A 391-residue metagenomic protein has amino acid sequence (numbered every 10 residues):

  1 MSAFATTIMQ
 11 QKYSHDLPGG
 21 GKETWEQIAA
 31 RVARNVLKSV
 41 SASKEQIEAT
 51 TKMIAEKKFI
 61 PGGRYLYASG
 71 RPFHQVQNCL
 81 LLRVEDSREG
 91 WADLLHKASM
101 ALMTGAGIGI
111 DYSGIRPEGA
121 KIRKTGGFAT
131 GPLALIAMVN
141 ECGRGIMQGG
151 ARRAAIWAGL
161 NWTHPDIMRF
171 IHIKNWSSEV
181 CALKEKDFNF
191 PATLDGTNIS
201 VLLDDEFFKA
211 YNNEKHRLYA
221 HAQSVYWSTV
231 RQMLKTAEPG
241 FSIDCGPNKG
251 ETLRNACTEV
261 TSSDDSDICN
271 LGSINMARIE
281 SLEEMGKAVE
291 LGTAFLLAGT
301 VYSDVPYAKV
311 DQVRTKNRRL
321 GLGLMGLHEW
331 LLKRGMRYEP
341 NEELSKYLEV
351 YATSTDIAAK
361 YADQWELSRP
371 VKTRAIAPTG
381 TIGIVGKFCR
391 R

Functional and structural regions predicted by a protein language model:
M1-R391: Extended catalytic cores of very large enzyme megasubunits
